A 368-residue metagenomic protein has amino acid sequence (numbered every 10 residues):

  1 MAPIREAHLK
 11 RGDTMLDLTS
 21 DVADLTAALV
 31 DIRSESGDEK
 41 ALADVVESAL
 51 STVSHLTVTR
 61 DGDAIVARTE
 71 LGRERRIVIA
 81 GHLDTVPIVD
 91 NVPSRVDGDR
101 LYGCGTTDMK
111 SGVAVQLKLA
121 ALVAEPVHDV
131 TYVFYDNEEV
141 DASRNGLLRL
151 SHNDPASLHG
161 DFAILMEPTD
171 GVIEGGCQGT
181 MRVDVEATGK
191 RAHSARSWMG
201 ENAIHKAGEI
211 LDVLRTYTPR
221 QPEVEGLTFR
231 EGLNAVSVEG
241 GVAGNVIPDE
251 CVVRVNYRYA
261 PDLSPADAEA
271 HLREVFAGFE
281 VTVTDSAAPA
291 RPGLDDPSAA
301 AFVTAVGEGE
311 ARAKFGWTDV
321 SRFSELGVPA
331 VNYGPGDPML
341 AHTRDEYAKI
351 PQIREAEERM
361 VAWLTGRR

Functional and structural regions predicted by a protein language model:
M1-T14: N-terminal amphipathic/basic-hydrophobic helices that include classical n-h-c signal peptides and signal-anchor
G12-T106, V127, D337: Acidic/His- and Gly-rich active-site-bordering loop/insert found across diverse amide/peptide-bond hydrolases
T14-D17, T59, P168, G175-G176 (+1 more regions): Metal-dependent amide/peptide-bond hydrolase catalytic core, centered on the "pita-bread" metallohydrolase fold
S51-L56, D61-D63, T69-R76, L122-D129 (+4 more regions): Short glycine/proline-enriched coil/turn segments at helix->beta-strand junctions
I77-I79, V133, I164, V331: Hydrophobic/aromatic beta-strand patches that form the interior of the parallel beta-sheet core in alpha/beta enzyme
I79, D99-R144, D184-A187, S197-Y217 (+2 more regions): Alpha-helical metal-binding/catalytic segments enriched in His/Glu/Asp
D84-D97, G160, G175-E186, V331: Acidic-glycine-rich active-site phosphate/pyrophosphate-binding loop
A114-R182, E225: Acidic/histidine-rich catalytic neighborhood of metal-dependent amide-processing enzymes
